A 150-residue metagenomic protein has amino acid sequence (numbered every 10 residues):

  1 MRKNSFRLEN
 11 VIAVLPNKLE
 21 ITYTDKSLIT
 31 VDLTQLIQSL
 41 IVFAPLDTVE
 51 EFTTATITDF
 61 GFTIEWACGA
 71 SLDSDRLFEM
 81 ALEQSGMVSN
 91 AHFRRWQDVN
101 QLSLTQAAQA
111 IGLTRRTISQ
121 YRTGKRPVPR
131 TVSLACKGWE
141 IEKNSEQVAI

Functional and structural regions predicted by a protein language model:
M1-I150: Motif-centric detector for short Cys/His coordination patterns
